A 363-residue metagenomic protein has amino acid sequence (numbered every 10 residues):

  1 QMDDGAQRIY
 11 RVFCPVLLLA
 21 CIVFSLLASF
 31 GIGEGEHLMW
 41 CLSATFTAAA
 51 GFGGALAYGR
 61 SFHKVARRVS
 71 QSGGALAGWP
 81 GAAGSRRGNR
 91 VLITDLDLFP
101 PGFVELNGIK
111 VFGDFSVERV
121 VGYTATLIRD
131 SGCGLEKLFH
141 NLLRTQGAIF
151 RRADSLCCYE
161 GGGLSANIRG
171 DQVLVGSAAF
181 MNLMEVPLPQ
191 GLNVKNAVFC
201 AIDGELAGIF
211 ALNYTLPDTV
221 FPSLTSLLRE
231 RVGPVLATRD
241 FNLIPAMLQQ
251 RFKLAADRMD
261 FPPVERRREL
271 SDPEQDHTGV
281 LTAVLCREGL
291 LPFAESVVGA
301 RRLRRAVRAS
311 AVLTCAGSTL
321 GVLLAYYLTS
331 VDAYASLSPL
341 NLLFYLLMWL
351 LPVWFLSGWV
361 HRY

Functional and structural regions predicted by a protein language model:
Q1-R11, F112-G161: ATP-binding catalytic core of ATPases
Q1-R90, V284-Y363: Hydrophobic alpha-helical transmembrane segments
A55-F62, R67-G88, T94-F103, L227-R231 (+4 more regions): ATP/nucleotide-binding catalytic cores
H63-W79, H140-G147, D171-Q172, G176-N182: Short, positively charged
A77-W79, R152-A153, S223: Short beta-alpha junctions and helix-cap segments that line functional grooves
G81-G84, S155-C158, P189-L192: Short loop/turn motifs at secondary-structure junctions and domain boundaries
R90-C133, G162-P234: ATP-driven catalytic headpiece of P-type ATPases
I168-G170, E205-L340: Conserved ATP-binding TGD loop and adjacent catalytic N/P-domain core of P-type ATPases
